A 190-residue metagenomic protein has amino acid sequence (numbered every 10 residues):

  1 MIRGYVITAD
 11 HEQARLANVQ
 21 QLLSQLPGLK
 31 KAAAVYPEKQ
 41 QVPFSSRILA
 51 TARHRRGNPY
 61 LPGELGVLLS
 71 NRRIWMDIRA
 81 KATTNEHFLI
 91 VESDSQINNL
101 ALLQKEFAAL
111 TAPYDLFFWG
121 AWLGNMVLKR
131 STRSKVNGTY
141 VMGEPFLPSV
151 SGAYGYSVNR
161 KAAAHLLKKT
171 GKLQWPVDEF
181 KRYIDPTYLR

Functional and structural regions predicted by a protein language model:
M1-V91, S95-R190: An acidic/histidine-cluster motif and surrounding catalytic segment that typifies divalent-metal-assisted enzyme active
